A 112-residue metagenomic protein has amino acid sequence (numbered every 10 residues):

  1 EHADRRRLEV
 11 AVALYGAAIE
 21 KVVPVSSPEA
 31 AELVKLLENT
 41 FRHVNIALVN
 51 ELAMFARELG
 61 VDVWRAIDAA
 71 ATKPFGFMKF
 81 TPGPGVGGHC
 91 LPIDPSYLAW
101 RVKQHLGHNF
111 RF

Functional and structural regions predicted by a protein language model:
E1-F112: Structural/interface elements that position substrates and couple domains in central-metabolism enzymes
